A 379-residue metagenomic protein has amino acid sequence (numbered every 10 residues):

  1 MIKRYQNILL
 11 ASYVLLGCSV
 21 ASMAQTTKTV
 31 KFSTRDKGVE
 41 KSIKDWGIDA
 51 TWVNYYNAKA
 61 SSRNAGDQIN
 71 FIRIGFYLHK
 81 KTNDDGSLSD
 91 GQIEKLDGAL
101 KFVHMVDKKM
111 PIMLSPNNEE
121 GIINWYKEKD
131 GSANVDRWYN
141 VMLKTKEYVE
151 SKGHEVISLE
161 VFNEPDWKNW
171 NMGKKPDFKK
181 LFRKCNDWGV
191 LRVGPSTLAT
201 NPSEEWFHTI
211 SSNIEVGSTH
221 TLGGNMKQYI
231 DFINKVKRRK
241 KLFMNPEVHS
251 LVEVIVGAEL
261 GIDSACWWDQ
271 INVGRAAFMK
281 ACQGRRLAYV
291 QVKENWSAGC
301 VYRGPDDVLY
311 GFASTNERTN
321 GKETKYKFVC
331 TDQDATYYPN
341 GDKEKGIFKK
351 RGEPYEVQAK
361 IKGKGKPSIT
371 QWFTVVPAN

Functional and structural regions predicted by a protein language model:
I2-L9: Bacterial N-terminal signal peptides that target proteins for export
A11-S19: Bacterial N-terminal signal peptides
V20-A24: Sec/Tat signal peptide C-region and signal peptidase I cleavage site
Q25-G47: N-terminal module-boundary/linker segments of secreted carbohydrate-active enzymes
F32-S33, W52-T200, E204: Substrate-binding cleft and catalytic face of glycoside hydrolase catalytic domains, especially the flexible beta-alpha
V149-S158, W206-H220, G257-G274: Structural recognition of alpha->loop->beta junctions
L191-V193, S203-I255: Glycoside hydrolase catalytic-domain groove-lining segments
L242, S250-I369: Aromatic- and carboxylate-lined catalytic core of secreted/periplasmic carbohydrate-active enzymes
